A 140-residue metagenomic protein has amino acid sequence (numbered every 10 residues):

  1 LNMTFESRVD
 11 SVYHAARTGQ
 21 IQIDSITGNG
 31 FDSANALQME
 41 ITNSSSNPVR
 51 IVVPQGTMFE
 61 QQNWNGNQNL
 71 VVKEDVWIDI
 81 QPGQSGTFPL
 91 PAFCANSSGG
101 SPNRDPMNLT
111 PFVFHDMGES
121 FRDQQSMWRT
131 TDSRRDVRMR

Functional and structural regions predicted by a protein language model:
N2-D32: Low-complexity, acidic Ser/Thr/Pro/Gly-rich terminal tails and inter-domain linkers that flank the onset of structured
F5-S7, S25-G28, N43, V53-Q55 (+2 more regions): Surface-exposed beta-strand edges and flanking loops
G19-G28, A34-L37, N67-D75: N-terminal post-signal-peptidase region of extra-cytosolic proteins
I21, M39, I51, I78 (+1 more regions): A broad, low-specificity signal marking well-ordered, structured residues that form hydrophobic/aromatic
F31, N35, M39-V53: Asparagine-centered strand-capping/turn motif at beta-strand->loop junctions
M58-L109: Intrinsically disordered, low-complexity Pro/Gly/Ser/Thr-rich segments with frequent PxxP/GP/PP motifs and embedded
F93-R140: Terminal connector regions
